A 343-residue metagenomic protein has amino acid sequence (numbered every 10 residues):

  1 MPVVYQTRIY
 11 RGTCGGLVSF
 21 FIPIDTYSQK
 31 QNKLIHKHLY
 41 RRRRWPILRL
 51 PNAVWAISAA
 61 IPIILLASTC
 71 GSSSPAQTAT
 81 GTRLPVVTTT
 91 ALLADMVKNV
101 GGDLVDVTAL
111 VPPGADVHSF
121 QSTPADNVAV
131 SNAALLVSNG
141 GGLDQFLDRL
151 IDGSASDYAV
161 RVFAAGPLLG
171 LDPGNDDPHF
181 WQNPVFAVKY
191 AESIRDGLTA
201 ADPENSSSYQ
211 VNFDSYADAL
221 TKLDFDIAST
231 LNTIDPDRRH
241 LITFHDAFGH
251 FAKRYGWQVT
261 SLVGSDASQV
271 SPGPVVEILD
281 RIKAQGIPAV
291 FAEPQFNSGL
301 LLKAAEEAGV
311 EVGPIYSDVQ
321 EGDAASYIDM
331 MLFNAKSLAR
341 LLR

Functional and structural regions predicted by a protein language model:
P2, Q6-S19, P23-Y27, N32-R83: Short, low-complexity disordered leader/linker segments with a strong preference for bacterial N-terminal type II
T69-R343: Extracytoplasmic metal-acquisition and chelation regions
